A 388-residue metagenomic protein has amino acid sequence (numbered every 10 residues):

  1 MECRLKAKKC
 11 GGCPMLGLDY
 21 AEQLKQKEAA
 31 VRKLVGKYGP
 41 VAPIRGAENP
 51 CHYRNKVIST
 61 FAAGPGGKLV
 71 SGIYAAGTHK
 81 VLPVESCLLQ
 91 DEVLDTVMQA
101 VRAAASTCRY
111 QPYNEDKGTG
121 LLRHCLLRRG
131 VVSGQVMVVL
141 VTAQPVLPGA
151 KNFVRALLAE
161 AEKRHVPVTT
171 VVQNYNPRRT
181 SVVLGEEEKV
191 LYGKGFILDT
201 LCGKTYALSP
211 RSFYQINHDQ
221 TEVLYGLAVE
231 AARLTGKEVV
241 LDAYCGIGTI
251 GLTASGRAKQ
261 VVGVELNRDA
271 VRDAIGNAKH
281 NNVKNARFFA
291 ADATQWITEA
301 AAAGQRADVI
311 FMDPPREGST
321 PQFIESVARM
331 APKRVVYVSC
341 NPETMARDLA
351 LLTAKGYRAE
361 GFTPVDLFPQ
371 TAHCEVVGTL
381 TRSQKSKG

Functional and structural regions predicted by a protein language model:
C3-C13, C340: Short cysteine clusters
G11-E115, L127, V132-S133, V146-L147: Extended interfacial segments that mediate partner engagement and assembly in macromolecular machines
P43, K56, H124, T170 (+1 more regions): Extracellular/lumenal ectodomain signal focusing on beta-strand-rich modules and carbohydrate-recognition contexts
N55, L69-S71, R123, V136 (+3 more regions): Change "...and in nucleic-acid phosphodiester-cleaving endonucleases..." to "...and in nucleic-acid processing enzymes
G72-A75, V139-V141, A274: Short, acidic/hydrophobic/Gly-rich beta-strand patch recurrent on exposed beta strands that often constitutes part
P112-T119, V240: Short helix/loop segment immediately N-terminal to the Walker
L127, G134-A143, T205-S209, V309: Short, aliphatic-rich beta-strand segments
P148-G388: Rossmann-like S-adenosyl-L-methionine
